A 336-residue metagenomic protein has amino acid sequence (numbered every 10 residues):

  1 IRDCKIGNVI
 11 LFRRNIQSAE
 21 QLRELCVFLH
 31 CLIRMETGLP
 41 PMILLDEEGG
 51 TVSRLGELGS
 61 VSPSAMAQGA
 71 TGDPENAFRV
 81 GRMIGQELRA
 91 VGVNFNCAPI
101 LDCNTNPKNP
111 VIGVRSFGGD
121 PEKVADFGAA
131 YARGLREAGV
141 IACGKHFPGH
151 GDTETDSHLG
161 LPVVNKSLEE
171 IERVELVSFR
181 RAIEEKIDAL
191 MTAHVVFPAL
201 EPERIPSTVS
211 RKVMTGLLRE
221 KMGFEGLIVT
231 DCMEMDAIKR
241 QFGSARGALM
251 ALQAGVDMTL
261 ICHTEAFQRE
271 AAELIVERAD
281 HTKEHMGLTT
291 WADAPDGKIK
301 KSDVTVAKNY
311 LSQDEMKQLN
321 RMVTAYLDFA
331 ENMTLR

Functional and structural regions predicted by a protein language model:
I1-F12, M83-G85, A90-F95: Catalytic domains of carbohydrate-active enzymes, especially glycoside hydrolases
G7-R14, N94-D102, G255-T259: Divalent metal-dependent hydrolysis catalytic cores, especially in the metallo-beta-lactamase
N15-T37, P41, T51-S53, D126-T290 (+4 more regions): Second-shell residues forming the walls of enzyme active-site clefts
V52-L58, S64, P107-N109: Short, conserved acidic/polar surface loops in the N-terminal third of protein domains
G59-G72, S116-G118: A charged helix-plus-loop insertion that forms the helical arch/lid used to bind and gate nucleic-acid substrates
S62, F95-G119, A138, A142 (+1 more regions): Short glycine/serine-rich loop/turn segments
A70-V93, I100-N109, G113-S116, G128 (+1 more regions): A substrate-binding/cap region within the structured catalytic cores of diverse enzymes
